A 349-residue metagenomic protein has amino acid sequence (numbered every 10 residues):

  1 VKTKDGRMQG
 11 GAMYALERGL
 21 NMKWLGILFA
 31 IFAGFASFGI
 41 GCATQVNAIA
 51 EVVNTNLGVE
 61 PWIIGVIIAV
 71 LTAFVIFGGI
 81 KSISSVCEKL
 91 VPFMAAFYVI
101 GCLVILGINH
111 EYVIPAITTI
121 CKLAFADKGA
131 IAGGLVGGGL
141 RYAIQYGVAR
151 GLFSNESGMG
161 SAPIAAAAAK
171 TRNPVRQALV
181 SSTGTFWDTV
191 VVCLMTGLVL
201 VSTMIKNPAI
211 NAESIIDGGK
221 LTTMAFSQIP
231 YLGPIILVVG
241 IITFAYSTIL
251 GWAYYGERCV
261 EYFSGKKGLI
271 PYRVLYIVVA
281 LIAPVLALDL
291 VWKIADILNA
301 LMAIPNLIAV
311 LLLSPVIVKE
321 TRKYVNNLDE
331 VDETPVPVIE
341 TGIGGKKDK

Functional and structural regions predicted by a protein language model:
V1, L103-T119, A130-L135, A168-T171 (+3 more regions): Extracellular/periplasmic helix-exit of transmembrane alpha-helices
V1-G6, A12-N47, E51-V75, V239-T248 (+1 more regions): Helix-loop-helix module between adjacent transmembrane segments
V1-L20, A209-Q228, Y254, R258-S264 (+1 more regions): Flexible loop linkers connecting adjacent transmembrane helices in multi-pass alpha-helical membrane transporters
L25-V46, E60, I64-A69, G107-P115 (+4 more regions): Hydrophobic, membrane-embedded alpha-helices of multi-pass small-molecule transporters
G39-A50, T72-V86, V104-A116, L198-L237 (+2 more regions): Transmembrane helix-loop junctions in multi-pass membrane proteins
N47-V53, V59-C121, V260, W292-V318 (+1 more regions): Membrane-interface loop-to-helix entry segments
V66-I80, V91-E111, Q145, A149-R150 (+2 more regions): Selective recognition of specific alpha-helical transmembrane segments in multi-pass small-molecule
G268-R322, V336-K349: A generic transmembrane alpha-helix motif of multi-pass inner-membrane proteins
